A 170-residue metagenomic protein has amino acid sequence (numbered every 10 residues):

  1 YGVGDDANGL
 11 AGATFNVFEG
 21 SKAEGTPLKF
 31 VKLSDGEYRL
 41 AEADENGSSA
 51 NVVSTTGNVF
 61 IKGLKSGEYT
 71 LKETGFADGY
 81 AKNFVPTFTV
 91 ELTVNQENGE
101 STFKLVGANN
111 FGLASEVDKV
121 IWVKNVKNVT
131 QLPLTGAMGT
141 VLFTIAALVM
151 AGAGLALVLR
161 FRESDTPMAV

Functional and structural regions predicted by a protein language model:
Y1-V170: Solvent-exposed loop/turn and edge beta-strand elements of beta-rich ligand-binding domains
